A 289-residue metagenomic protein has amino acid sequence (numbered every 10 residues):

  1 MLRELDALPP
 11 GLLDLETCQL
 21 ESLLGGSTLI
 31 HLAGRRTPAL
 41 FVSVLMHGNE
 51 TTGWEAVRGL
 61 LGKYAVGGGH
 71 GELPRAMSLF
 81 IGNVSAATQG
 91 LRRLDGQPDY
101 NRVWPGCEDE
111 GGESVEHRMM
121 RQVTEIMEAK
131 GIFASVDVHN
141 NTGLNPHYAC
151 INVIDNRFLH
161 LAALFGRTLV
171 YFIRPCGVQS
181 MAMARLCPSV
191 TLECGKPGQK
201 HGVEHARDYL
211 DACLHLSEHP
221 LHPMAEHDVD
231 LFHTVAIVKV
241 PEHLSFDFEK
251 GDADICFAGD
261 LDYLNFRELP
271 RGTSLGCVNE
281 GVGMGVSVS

Functional and structural regions predicted by a protein language model:
M1-S289: Structured catalytic-domain cores with a bias toward divalent-metal coordination
